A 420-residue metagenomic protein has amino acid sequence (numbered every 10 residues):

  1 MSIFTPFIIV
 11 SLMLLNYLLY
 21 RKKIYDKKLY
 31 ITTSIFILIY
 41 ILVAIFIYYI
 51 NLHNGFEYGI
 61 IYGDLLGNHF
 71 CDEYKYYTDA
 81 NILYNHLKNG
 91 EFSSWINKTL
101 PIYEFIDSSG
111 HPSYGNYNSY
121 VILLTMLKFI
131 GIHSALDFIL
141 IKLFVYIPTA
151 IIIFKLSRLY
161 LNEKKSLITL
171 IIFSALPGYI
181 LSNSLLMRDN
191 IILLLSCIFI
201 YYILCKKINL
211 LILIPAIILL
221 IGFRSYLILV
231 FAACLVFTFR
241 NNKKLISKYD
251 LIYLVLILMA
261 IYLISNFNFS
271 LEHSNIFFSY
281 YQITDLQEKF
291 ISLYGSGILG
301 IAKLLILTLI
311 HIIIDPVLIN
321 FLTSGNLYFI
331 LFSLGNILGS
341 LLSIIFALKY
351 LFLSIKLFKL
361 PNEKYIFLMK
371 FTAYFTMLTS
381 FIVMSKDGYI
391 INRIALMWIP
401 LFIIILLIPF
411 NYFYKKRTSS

Functional and structural regions predicted by a protein language model:
M1-F56, D250-L254, S419-S420: Start-transfer (signal-anchor) and selected internal transmembrane alpha helices of multi-pass inner/ER membrane
L14-K22, L140-Y160, I345-K349: Transmembrane-helix motifs of polytopic, lipid-linked glycan transferases
C71-H133: Short hydrophobic/aromatic helix or loop-helix immediately within or flanking a transmembrane segment in polytopic
I132, L136, I153-A175: Transmembrane-helix signature of polytopic, membrane-embedded enzymes that assemble or transfer cell-envelope glycans
F154, L159-Y160, K206, S324-F329 (+1 more regions): Membrane-interface helix-loop-helix junctions at transmembrane boundaries of multi-pass membrane enzymes, predominantly
Y160-E163, S196-L211: Membrane-interface transmembrane helices that cradle and orient dolichyl/undecaprenyl
S184-D189: Short acidic/glycine- and proline-prone juxtamembrane loop motifs at membrane-interface regions of multi-pass membrane
I212-F358: Alpha-helical transmembrane segments and terminal signal-anchor/GPI-anchor hydrophobic tails, characterized by long
